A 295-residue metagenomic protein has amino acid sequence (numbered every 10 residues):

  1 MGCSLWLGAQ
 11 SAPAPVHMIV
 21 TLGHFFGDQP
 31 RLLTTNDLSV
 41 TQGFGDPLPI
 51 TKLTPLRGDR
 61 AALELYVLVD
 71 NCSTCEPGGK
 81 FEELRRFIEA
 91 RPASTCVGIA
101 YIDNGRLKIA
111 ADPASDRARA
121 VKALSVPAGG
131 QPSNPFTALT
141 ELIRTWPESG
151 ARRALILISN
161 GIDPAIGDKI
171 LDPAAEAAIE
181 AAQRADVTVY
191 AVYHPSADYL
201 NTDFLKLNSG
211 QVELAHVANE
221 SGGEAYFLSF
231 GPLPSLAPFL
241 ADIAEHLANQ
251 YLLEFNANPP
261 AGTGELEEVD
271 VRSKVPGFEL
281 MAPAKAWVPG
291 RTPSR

Functional and structural regions predicted by a protein language model:
M1-W6: Bacterial N-terminal signal peptides
A9-R295: Scaffold/interface architecture of coatomer-like assemblies
